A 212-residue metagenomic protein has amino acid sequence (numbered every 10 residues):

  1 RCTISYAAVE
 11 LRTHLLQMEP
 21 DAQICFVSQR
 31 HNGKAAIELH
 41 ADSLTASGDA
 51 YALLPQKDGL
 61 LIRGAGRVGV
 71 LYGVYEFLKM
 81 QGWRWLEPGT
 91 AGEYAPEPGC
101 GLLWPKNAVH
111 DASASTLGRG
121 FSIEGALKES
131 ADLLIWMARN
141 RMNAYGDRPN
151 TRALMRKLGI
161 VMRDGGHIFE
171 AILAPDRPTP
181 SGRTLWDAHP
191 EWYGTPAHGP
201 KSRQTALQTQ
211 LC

Functional and structural regions predicted by a protein language model:
R1-C2: Acidic/histidine-rich, surface-exposed loop or edge segments in extracytoplasmic proteins
Y6-E10, H14, L53-C212: Feature activates predominantly on carbohydrate-active enzymes
A8-V27: N-terminal segment of the mature soluble domain
R12, L16-Q17, H40, T45 (+1 more regions): Compositionally biased amphipathic helical and low-complexity segments enriched in hydrophobic
E19-Q23, S43-A46, C100-K106: Short amphipathic alpha-helical surface micro-motifs
Q23-D49, M155-L158: Short, well-ordered secondary-structure micro-motifs within conserved domains or adaptor modules
